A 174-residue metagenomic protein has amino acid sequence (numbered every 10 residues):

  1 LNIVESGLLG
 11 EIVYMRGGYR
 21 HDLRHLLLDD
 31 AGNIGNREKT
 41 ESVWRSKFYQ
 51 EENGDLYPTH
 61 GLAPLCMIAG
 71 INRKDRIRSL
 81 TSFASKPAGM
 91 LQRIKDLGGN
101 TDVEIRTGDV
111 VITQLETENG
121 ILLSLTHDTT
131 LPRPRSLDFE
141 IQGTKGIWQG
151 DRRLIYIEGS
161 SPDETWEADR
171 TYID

Functional and structural regions predicted by a protein language model:
L1-E104: Predominantly a Rossmann-like dinucleotide-binding segment in NAD(P)-dependent oxidoreductases
Y19, A69, T117, H127-T129: Short beta-strand segments enriched in hydrophobic/aromatic residues within well-folded beta-rich domains
G32, G89-E104, K145-D174: C-terminal glycine/acidic-rich active-site capping loop/insertion
D109: Short, small/polar residue-rich loop motifs at catalytic or cofactor-binding pockets
T113-N119, G143: Active-site beta-strand termini and strand-to-loop segments that position acidic
L122-S124, I147: Short, mixed charged/polar active-site loops that provide acid/base catalysis or chelate metal/phosphate cofactors
L125-S136: Glycine-rich phosphate/pyrophosphate-binding beta-alpha loops
D138-G146: Low-complexity, glycine/alanine/valine/leucine- and proline-rich hydrophobic stretches
